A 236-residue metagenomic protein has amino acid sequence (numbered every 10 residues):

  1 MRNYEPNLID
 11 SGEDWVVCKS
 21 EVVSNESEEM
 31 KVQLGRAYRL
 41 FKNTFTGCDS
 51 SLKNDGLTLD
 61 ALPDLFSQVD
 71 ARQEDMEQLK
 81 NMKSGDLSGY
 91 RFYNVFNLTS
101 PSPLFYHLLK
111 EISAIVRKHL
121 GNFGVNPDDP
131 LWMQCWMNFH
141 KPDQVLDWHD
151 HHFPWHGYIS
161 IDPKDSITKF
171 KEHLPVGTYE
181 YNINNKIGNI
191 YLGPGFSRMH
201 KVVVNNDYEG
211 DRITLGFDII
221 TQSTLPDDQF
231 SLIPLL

Functional and structural regions predicted by a protein language model:
R2-F123, V145: Non-heme Fe(II)/2-oxoglutarate
D128-V204, E209-L215, T221-L232: Catalytic core of non-heme Fe(II) oxygenases with the double-stranded beta-helix
L235-L236: Short, cationic low-complexity segments
